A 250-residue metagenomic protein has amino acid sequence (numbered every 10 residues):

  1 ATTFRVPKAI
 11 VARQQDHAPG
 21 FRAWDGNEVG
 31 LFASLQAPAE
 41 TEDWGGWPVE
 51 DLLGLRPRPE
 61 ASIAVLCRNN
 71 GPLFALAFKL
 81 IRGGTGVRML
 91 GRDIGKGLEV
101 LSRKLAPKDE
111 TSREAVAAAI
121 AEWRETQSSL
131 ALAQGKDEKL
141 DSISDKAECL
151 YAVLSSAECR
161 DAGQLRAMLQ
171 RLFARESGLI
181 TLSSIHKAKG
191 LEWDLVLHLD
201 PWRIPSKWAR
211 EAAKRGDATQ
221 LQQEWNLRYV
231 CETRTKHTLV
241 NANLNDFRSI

Functional and structural regions predicted by a protein language model:
A1, E28-F32, G95, L182-A188: Generic secondary-structure boundary/loop-capping signal
T2-R88: Helicase P-loop NTPase motor core
T3-I10, N70-P72, D93-K96, K187-A188 (+2 more regions): Conserved nucleotide-binding/hydrolysis micro-motifs of P-loop NTPases
K8-R13, L98-L101, E192: Short, solvent-exposed polar/charged micro-motifs at secondary-structure junctions
E28-L31, A213, D246-I250: Short alpha-helical "patches" and their helix-cap loops
T85-K108: Conserved beta-strand -> loop -> alpha-helix junction used to position metal-binding or nucleic-acid-contacting
M89, V240-N241: A generic structural-conservation signal
R103-V240, D246: Conserved helicase C-terminal RecA-like lobe
